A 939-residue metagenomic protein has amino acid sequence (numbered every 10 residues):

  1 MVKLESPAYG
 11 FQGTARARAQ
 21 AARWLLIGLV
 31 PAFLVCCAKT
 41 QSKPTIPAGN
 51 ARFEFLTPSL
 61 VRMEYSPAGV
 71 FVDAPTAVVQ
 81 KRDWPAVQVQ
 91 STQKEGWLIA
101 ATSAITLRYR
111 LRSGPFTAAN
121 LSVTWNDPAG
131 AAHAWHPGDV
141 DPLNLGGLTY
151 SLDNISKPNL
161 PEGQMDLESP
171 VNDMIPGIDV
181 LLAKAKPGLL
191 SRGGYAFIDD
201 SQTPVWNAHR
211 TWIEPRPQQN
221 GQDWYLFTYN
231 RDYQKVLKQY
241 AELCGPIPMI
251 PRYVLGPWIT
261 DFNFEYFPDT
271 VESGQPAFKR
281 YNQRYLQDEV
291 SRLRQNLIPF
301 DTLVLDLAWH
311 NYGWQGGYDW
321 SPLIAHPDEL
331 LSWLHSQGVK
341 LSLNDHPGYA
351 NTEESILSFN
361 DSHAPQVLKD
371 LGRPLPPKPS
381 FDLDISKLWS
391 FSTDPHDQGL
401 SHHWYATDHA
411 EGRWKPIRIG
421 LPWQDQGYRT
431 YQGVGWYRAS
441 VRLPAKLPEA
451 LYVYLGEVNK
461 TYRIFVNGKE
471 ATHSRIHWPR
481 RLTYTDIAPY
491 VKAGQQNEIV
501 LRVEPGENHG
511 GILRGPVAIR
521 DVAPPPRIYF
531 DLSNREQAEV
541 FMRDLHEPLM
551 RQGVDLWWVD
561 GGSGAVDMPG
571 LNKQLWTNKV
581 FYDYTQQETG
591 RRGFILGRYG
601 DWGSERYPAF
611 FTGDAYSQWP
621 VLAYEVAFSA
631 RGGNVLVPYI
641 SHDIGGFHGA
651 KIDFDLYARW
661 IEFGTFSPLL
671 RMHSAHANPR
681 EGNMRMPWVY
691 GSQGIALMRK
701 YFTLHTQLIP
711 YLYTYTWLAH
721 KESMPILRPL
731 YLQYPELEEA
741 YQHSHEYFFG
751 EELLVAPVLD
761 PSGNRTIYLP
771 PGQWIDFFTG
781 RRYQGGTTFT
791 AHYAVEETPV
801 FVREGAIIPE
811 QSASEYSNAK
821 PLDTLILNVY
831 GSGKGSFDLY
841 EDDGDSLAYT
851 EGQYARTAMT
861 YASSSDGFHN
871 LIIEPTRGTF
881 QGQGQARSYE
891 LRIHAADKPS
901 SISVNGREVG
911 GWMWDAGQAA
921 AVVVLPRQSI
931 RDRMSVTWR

Functional and structural regions predicted by a protein language model:
L56-E95: A low-complexity, Ser/Thr/Gly/Pro-enriched, surface-exposed linker/loop concept that marks segments flanking
Q93-R284, V290-Q295, H792-S814, K820-D823: Catalytic and substrate-binding clefts that recognize carbohydrates or anionic sugar/phosphate headgroups
W135, P299-P379, P505, H509-M698 (+2 more regions): Aromatic- and carboxylate-enriched substrate-binding clefts and catalytic-loop regions of carbohydrate-active enzymes
P377-D425, V491-A523: An acidic-aromatic loop/edge-strand motif
A406, W414, G433, V441-G468 (+2 more regions): Aromatic-lined ligand-binding clefts that engage carbohydrates, nucleic acids, or primary amines
G456, K460-V466, Y768-T779, L891-E908: Solvent-exposed beta-hairpin/edge-strand motifs
E457, I464-G515, W912-R933, T937-W938: Beta-strand-rich ligand-recognition modules
G603-F610, E625, G632-H642, G649-F868 (+2 more regions): Catalytic core of carbohydrate-active enzymes
